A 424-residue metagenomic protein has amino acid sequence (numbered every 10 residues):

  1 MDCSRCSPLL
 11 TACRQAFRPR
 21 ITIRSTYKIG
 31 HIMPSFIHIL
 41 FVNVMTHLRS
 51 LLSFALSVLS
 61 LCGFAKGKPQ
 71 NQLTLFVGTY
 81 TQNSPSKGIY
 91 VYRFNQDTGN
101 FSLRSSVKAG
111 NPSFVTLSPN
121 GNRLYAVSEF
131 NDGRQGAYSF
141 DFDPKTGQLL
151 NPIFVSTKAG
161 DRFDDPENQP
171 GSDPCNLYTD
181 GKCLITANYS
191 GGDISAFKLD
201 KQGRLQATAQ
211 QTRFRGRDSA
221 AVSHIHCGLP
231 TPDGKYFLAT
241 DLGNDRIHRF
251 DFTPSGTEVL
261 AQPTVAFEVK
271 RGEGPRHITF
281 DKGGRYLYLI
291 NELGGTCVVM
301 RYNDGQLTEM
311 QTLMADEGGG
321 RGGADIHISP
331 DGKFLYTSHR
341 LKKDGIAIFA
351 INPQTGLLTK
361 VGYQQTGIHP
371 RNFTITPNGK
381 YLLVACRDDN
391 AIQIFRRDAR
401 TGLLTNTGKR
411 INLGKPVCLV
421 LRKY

Functional and structural regions predicted by a protein language model:
P8-F17, F64-A65: Short Gly/Ser/Thr- and charged-rich N-terminal loops/segments that act as flexible capping/hinge elements
K68-N95: An edge-strand/N-cap motif at the start of beta-rich repeat modules
Y80-Q82, E129-N131, Y189-G191, L199 (+7 more regions): Short loop/turn segments immediately following the C-termini of beta-strands
S84-P85, A109-P119, K158-G181, F214-D233 (+4 more regions): Beta-rich, blade/repeat-based domains predominating in secreted/periplasmic proteins but also intracellular
R93-T98, F140-Q148, F197-Q206, D251-E258 (+3 more regions): Short loop/turn segments immediately following beta-strands, especially the blade-tip and inter-blade linker loops
S102-V107, N151-E167, Q210-D218, Q262-E268 (+3 more regions): A short beta-strand motif characteristic of beta-propeller blades
G323-T355, Y363, I368-I375, V384: Loop/turn-rich, solvent-exposed surfaces of beta-rich toroidal or solenoidal domains
